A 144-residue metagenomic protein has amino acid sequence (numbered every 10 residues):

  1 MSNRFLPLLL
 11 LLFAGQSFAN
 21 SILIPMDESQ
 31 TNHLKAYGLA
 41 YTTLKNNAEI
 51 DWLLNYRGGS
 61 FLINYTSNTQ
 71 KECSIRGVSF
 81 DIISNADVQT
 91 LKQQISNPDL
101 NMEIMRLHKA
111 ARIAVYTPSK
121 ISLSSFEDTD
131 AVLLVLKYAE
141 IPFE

Functional and structural regions predicted by a protein language model:
S2-L8: Sec-dependent signal peptide recognition, specifically the positively charged N-region followed immediately by
L11: Acidic, glycine-enriched active-site microenvironments
A14-Q16: N-terminal signal peptide c-region/cleavage motif recognized by signal peptidases
A19-N20: Boundary of Sec targeting at the N-terminus
L23-M26, Y116: Short glycine-rich or small-residue beta-strand-to-loop segments that form or flank ligand, phosphate, metal/Fe-S
Q30, K35-Y41, K45-E49, Y56-Y65 (+1 more regions): Aromatic-Pro/Gly-enriched surface loop or interdomain linker that acts as a lid/target-recognition segment
N47-D51, I75-V78: Short small/polar-residue motifs
T69-D81: Short amphipathic alpha-helices in soluble, non-transmembrane regions that often serve as interface/regulatory elements
